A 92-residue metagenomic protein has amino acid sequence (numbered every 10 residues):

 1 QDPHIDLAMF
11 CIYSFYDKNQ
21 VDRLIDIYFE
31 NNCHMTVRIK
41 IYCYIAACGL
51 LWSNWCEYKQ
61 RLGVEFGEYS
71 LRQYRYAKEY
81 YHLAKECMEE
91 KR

Functional and structural regions predicted by a protein language model:
P3-C33, A46-V64: Active-site activation/catalytic loop segments of kinase-like enzymes and analogous catalytic loops in related
V21-R38, A77-E86: Short amphipathic alpha-helical segments and their helix-coil junctions
H34-K40, F66-S70: Residue-level recognition of alpha-helical structural elements
I39, C43-A47: Start-of-helix signal in alpha-solenoid helical-repeat scaffolds, especially tetratricopeptide repeats
N54-R92: ATP/Mg2+ or Mg2+-diphosphate-binding catalytic cores that bind nucleotide phosphates or diphosphates via glycine-rich
